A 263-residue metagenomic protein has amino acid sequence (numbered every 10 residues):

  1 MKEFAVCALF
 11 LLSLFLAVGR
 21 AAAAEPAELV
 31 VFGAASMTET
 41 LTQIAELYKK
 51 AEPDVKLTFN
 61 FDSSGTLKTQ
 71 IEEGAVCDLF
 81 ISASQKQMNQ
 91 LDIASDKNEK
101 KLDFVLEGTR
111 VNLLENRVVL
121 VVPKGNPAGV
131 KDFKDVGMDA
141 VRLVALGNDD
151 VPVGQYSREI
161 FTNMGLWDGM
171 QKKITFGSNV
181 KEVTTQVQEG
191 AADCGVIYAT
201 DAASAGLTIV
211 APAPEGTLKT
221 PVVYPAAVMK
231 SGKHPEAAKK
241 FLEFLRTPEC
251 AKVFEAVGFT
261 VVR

Functional and structural regions predicted by a protein language model:
V6-A17: Bacterial N-terminal signal peptides
A21-E52, K56-A75, S82-Q85, N89-R263: Exported/periplasmic ABC-transporter solute-binding proteins
